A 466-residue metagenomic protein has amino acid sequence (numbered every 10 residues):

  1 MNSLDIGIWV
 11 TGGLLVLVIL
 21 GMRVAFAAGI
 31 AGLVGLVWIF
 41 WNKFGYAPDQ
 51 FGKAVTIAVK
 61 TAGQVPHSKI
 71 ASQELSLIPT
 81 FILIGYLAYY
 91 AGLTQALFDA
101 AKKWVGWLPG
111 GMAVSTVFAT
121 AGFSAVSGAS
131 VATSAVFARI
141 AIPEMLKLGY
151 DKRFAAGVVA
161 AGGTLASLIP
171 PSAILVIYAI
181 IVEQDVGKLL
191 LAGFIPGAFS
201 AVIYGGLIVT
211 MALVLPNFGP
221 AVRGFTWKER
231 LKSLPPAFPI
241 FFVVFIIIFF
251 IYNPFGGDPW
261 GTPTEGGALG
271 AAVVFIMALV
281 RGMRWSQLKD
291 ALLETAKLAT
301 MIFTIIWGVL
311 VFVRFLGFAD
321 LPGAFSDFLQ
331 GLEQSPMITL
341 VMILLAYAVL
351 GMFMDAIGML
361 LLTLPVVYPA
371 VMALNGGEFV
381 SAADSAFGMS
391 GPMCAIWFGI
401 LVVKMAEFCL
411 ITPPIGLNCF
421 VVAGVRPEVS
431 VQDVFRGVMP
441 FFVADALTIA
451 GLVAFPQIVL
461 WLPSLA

Functional and structural regions predicted by a protein language model:
M1-A466: Alpha-helical transmembrane segments of multi-pass membrane transport proteins
